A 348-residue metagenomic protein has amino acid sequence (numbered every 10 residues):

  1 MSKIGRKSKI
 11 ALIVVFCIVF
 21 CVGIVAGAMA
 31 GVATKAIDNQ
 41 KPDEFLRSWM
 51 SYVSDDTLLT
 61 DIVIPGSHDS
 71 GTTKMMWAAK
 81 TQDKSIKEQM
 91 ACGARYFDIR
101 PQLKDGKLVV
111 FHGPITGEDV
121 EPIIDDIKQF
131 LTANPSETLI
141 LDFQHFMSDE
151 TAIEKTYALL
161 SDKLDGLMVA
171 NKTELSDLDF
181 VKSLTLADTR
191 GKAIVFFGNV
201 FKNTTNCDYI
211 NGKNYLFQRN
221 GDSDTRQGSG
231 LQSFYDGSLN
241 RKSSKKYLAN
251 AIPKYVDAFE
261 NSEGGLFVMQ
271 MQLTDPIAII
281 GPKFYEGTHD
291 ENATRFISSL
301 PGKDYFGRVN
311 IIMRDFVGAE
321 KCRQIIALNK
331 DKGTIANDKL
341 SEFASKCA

Functional and structural regions predicted by a protein language model:
S2-A36, Q40: Alpha-helical transmembrane segments in eukaryotic/viral proteins
G27-A94, D105-A133, E137-T138, F201-T205 (+1 more regions): Long, acidic (Asp/Glu-rich), low-complexity accessory segments flanking structured domains
Q89, R100, L141, V195 (+1 more regions): Conserved, mostly hydrophobic/aromatic
L103, H145-M147, F201: Active-site-proximal loop/turn and secondary-structure-junction residues that shape catalytic pockets, frequently
D119-I123, S161-D179: Acidic, His- and aromatic-enriched active-site or binding-groove loops in soluble protein domains that engage sugars
P135-E150: Active-site groove signature of glycoside hydrolases
I153-K163, N206-N214, K283, R323-K330: Short, aromatic/basic amphipathic alpha-helical patches
A170-D304: Surface-exposed substrate-engagement region within the catalytic domains of secreted or surface-exposed extracellular
